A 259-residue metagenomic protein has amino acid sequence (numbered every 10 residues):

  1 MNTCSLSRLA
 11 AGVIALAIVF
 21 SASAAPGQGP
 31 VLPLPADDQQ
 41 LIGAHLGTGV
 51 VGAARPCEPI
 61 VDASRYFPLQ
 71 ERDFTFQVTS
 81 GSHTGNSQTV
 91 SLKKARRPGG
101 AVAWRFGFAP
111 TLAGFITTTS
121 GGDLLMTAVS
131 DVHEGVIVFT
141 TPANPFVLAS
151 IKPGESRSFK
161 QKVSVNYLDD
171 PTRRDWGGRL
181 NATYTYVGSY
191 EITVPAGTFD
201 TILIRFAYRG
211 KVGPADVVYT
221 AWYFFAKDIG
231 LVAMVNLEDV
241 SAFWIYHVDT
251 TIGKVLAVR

Functional and structural regions predicted by a protein language model:
N2-V13: Bacterial N-terminal signal peptides that target proteins for export
A11-S21: Bacterial N-terminal signal peptides
I18, H45-T48, K160-K162: Short hydrophobic/aromatic-rich motifs at helix boundaries and adjacent loops
A22-Q28: Signal peptide processing junction and immediate N-terminal pro/mature segment of secreted/exported proteins
Q28-G121, S130, N166-R259: Acidic, serine/threonine-rich low-complexity disordered tracts
L112-D175: Extracellular-facing segments of soluble proteins and assemblies that are Gly/Ser/Thr-biased and enriched in aromatics
